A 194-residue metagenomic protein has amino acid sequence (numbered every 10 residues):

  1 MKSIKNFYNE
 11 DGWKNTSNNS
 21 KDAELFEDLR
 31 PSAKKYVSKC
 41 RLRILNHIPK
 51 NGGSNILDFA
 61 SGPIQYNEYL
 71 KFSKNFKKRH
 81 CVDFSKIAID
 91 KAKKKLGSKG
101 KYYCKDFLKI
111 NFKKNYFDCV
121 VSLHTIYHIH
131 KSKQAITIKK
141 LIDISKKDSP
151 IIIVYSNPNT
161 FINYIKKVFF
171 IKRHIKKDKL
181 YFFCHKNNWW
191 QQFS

Functional and structural regions predicted by a protein language model:
M1-G53, G62-G100, C104-N111, I152-S194: Class I (Rossmann-like) S-adenosyl-L-methionine-dependent methyltransferase catalytic domain, capturing the SAM-binding
G53, F117-D118: Local beta-strand N-terminus motif with an aromatic residue
F59: Conserved beta-strand/loop positions that form the S-adenosyl-L-methionine
V121: A conserved beta-strand element that flanks and buttresses the S-adenosyl-L-methionine
H124-H128: Short catalytic micro-motifs in class I SAM-dependent methyltransferases
A135-K147: A short glycine-rich, Lys/Arg-flanked "PGG" loop and its adjoining helix->strand segment in the class I
